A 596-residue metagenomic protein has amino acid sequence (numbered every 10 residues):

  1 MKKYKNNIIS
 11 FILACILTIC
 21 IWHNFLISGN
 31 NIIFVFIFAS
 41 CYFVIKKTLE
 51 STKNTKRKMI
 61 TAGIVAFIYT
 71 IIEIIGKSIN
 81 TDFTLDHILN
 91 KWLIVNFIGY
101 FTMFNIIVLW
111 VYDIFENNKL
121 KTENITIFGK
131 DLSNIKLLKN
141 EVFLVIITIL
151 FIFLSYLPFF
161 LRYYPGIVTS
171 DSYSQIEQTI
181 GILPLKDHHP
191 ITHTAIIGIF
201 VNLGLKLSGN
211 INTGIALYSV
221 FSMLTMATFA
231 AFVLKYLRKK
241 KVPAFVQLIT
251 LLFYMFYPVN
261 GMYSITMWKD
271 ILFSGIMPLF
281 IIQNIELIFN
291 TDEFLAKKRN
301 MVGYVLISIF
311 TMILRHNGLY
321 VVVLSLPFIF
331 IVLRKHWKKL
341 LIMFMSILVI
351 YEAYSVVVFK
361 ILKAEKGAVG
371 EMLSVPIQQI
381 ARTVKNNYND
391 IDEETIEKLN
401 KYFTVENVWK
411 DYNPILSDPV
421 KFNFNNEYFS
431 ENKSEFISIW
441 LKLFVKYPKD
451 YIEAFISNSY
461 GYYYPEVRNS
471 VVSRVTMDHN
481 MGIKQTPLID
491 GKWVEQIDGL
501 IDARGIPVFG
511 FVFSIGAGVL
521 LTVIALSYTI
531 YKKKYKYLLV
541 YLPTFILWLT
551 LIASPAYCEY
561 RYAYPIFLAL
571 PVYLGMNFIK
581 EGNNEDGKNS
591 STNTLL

Functional and structural regions predicted by a protein language model:
M1-C15, V35-F67, L89-Y156, K536 (+2 more regions): Start-transfer (signal-anchor) and selected internal transmembrane alpha helices of multi-pass inner/ER membrane
T18-F36, T213-L217, E453-Y541: Membrane-interface anchor segments at the N-terminal boundary of transmembrane helices in multi-pass membrane enzymes
I106, V220-K241: Transmembrane-helix motifs of polytopic, lipid-linked glycan transferases
I146, V233-F256, S274-G275, Y535-L539: Transmembrane-helix signature of polytopic, membrane-embedded enzymes that assemble or transfer cell-envelope glycans
Y163-Q175, P184-F200, S208-T213, P565: Extracytoplasmic catalytic/substrate-binding loops of multi-pass membrane glycan-assembly enzymes
M262-L272: Short acidic/glycine- and proline-prone juxtamembrane loop motifs at membrane-interface regions of multi-pass membrane
N300-R315, L326-P327, S346-I350: Membrane-interface alpha helices of multi-pass inner-membrane proteins
K363-L488: Membrane-proximal stem/loop segments at transmembrane-domain junctions that anchor or position
